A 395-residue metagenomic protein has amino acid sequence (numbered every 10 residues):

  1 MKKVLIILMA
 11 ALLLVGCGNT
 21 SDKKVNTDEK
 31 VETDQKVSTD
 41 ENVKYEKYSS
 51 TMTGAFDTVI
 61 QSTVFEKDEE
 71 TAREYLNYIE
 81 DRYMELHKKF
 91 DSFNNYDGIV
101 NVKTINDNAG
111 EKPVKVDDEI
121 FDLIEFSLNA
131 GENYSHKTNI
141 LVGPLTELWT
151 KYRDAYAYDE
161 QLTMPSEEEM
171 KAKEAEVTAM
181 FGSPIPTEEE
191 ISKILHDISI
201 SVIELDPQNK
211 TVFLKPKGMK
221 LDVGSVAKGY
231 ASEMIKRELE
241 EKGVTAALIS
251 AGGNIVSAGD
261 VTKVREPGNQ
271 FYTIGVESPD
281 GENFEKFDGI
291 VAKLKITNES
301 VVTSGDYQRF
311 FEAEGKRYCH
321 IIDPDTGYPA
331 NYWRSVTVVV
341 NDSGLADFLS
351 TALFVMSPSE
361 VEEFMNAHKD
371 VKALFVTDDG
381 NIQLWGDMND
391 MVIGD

Functional and structural regions predicted by a protein language model:
V4-L8, V15-D395: Mature catalytic core of soluble alpha/beta enzymes
